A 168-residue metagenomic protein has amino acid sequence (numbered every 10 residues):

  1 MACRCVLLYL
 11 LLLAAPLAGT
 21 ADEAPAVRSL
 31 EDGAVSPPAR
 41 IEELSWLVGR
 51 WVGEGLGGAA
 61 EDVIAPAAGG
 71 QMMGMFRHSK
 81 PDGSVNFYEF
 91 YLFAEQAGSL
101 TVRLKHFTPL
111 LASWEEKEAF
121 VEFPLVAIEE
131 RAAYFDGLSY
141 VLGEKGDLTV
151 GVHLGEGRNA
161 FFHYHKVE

Functional and structural regions predicted by a protein language model:
A2-C5, A18-L56, M75, S79-P81 (+3 more regions): Amphipathic/hydrophobic helical signal segments and adjacent flexible N-terminal regions that mediate secretion
C5-L11: Sec-dependent signal peptide hydrophobic core
L11-G19: Hydrophobic h-region of N-terminal signal peptides that target proteins for export in Gram-negative bacteria
P38, V48, E54-G137: Central antiparallel beta-sheet cores of small beta-barrel/beta-sandwich binding domains
P124-E168: A charged, solvent-exposed segment within the mature domains of Sec-exported extracytoplasmic proteins
